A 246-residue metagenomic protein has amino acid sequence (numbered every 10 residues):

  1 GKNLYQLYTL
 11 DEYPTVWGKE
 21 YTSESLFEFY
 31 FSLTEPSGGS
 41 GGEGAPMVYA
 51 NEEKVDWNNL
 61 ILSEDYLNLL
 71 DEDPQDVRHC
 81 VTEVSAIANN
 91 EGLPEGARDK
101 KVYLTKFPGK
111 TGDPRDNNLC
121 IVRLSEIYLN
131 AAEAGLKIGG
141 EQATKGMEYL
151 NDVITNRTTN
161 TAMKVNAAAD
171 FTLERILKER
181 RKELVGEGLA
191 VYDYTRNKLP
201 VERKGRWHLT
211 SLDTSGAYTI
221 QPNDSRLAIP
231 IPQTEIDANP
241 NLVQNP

Functional and structural regions predicted by a protein language model:
G1-A45, D71-P246: Acidic/polar-rich alpha-helix caps and helix-coil junctions
Y49-S63: Short, cationic low-complexity segments
S63-E64, P232: Residue-level signal for threonine
